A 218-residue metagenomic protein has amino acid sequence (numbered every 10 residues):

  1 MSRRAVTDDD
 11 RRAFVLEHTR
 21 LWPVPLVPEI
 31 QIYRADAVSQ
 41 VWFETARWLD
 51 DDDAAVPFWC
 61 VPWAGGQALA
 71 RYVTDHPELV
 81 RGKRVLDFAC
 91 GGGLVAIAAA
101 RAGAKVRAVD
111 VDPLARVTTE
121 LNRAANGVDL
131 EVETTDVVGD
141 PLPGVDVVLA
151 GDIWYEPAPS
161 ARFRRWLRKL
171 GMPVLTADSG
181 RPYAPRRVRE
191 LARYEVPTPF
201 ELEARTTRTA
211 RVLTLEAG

Functional and structural regions predicted by a protein language model:
M1-V41: N-terminal auxiliary segments of SAM/dcSAM-dependent transferases
P25-V80: SAM-dependent Rossmann-like transferase core, predominantly class I methyltransferases with a strong bias toward
R71-V132: Conserved SAM/SAH cofactor-binding pocket of Class I
R84, D146-V147: Structural motif
E133-G139: Conserved SAM/SAH-binding loop
D140-D146: A short acidic, Gly/Pro-enriched loop at the edge of an enzyme's catalytic core that lines a small-molecule cofactor
V148-S160: A short SAM/SAH-binding and catalytic strip from SAM-dependent methyltransferases
S160-T214: C-terminal substrate-binding/active-site "lid" region of AdoMet-derived donor-dependent transferases
